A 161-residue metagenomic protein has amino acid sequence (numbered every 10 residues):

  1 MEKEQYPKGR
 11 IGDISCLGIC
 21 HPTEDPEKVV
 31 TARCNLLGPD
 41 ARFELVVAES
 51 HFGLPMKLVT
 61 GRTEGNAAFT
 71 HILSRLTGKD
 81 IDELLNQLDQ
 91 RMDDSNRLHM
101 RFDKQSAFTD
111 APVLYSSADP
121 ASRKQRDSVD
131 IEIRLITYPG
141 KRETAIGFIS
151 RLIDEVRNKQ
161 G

Functional and structural regions predicted by a protein language model:
M1-A48: Long, hydrophobic N-terminal alpha-helical segment
K3-G9, V47-F52, Q87-R91, S116-R126: Short, flexible, solvent-exposed loop/turn segments with mixed acidic/basic and small polar residues
G12-I19, D94-R101, V129-I133: Short glycine-/aliphatic-rich beta-strand segments at the starts of folded cytosolic domains
P22-T23, R62-A68, Y138-G140: Helix N-cap motif at beta-to-alpha junctions
V29-A32, I72-K79, G147-R151: Short amphipathic alpha-helices in soluble, non-transmembrane regions that often serve as interface/regulatory elements
F43-A68: Short, charge-patterned binding micro-sites
N66-F108: Ordered, amphipathic secondary-structure segments that act as subunit-interaction surfaces in large macromolecular
F102-G161: Glycine-rich, aromatic-bearing surface loops/beta-hairpins
